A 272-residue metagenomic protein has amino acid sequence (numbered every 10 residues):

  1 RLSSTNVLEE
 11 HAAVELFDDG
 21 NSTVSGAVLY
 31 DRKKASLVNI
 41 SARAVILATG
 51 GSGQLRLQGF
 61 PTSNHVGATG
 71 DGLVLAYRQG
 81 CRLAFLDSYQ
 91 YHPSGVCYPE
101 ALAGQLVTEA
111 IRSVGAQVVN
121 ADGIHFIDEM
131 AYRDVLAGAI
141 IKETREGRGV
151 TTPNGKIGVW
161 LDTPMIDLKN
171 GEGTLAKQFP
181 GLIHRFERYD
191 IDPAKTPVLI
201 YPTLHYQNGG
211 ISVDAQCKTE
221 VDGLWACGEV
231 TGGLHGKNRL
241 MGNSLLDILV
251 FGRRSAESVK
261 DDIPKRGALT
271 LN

Functional and structural regions predicted by a protein language model:
L2-A13, L83-L86: A conserved beta-strand/loop element that lines the FAD pocket in flavoprotein oxidoreductases
E9-T23: A conserved short coil-to-beta-strand element within the FAD-binding core of flavoproteins
K33, A42-A44, A48-G53, I191 (+1 more regions): Glycine-/small-residue-rich beta->alpha transition segments that form the dinucleotide
K33-A44, T219-G223: Core beta-strand elements of the Rossmann-like FAD/NAD(P) dinucleotide-binding domain in flavoenzyme oxidoreductases
A44-A101, Q105, P153, N243-S258: Glycine-rich loop(s) and the adjacent beta-strand/alpha-helix scaffold that form part
L75, C81-D192, T196, S258-P264: An anion/pyrophosphate-binding glycine-rich loop and adjacent beta-alpha core in soluble alpha-beta enzymes
A110, R185-L224: FAD/FMN-dependent oxidoreductases across multiple families
D262-N272: Long, amphipathic alpha-helical stalk/connector segments used for oligomerization, subunit docking, or mechanical
